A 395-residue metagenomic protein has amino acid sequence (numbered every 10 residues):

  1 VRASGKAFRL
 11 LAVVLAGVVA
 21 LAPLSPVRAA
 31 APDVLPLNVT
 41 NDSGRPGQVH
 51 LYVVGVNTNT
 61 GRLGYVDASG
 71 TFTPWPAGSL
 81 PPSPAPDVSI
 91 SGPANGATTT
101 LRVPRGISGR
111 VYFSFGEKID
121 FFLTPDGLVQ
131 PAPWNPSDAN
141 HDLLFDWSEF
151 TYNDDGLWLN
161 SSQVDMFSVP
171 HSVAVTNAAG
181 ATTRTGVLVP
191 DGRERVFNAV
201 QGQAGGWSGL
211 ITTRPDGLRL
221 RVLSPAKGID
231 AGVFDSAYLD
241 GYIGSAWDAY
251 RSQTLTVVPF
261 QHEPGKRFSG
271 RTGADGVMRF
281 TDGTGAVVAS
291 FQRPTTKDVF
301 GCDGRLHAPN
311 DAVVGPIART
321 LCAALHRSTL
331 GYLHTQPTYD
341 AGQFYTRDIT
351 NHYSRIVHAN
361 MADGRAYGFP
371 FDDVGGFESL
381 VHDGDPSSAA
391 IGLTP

Functional and structural regions predicted by a protein language model:
V1-A29: Secretory targeting and sorting signals
A30-P395: Extracellular low-complexity, O-glycosylation-prone Ser/Thr/Pro/Gly-rich "stalks" and linkers flanking catalytic
